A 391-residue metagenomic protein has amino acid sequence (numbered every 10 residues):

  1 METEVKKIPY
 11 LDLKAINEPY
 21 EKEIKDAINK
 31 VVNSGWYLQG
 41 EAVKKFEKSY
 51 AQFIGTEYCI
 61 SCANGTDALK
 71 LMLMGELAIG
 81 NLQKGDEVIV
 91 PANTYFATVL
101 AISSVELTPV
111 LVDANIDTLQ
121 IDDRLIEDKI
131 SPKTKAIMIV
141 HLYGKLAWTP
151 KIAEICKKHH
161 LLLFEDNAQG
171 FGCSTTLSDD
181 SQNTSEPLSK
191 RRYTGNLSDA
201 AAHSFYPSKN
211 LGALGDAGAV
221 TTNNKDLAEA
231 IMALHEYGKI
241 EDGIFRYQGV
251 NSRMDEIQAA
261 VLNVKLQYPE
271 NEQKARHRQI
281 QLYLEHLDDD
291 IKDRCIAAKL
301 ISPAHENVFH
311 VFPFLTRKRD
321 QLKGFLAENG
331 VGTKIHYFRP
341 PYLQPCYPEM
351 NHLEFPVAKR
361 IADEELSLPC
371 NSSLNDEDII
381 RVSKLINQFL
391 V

Functional and structural regions predicted by a protein language model:
T3, K14, D26, V43-K48 (+8 more regions): PLP-dependent aminotransferase class I/II
L11-I16, K25-K45: A glycine-/small-polar-enriched, mobile loop at the entrance of the PLP active site in fold-type I
W36, G40-E87, L100-V105, L111-D113: Phosphate-binding glycine-rich loop
V90, L111, L163-E165, I335: Hydrophobic residues in well-ordered beta-strands that form the structural core
N93-V99: Conserved coil-to-alpha-helix start sites within the AMP-binding
V105, K158-H159, N329: Helix C-cap/helix->beta junction micro-motif
T108-T118, K334: Short beta-strand->loop structural element characteristic of the AMP-binding/adenylate-forming
D117-A213, A219-T221, S367: Active-site phosphate-binding strand-loop segment of PLP-dependent enzymes
